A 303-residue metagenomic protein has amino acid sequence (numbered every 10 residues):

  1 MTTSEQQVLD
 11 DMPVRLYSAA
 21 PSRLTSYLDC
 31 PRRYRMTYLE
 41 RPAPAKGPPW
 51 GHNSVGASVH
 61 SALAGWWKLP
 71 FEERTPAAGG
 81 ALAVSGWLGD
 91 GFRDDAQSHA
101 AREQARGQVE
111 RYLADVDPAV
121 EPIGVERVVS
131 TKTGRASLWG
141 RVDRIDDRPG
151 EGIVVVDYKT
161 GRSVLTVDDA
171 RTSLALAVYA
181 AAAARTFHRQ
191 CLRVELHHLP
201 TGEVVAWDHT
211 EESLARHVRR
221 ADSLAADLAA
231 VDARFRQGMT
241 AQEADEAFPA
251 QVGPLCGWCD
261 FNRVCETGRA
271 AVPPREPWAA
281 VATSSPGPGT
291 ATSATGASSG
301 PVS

Functional and structural regions predicted by a protein language model:
M1-H52, P277-S303: C-terminal, charged and often intrinsically disordered regions of DNA end-processing helicases and nucleases
T3-V8, L28-Y38, S54, S58 (+2 more regions): Short, compositionally biased low-complexity segments
S18, A182-S303: Metal-dependent nuclease catalytic regions and adjoining charged, substrate-binding loops involved in nucleic-acid end
A20, E121-R127, L138-V142, V252: Short beta-strand or tight-loop elements that sit immediately N-terminal to catalytic metal-binding acidic residues
P21-F71, R102, R106, P122-E126 (+2 more regions): Nuclease catalytic cores
P31-L39, G152-D157, A229-A230: Active-site-adjacent bridging/hinge elements
S58-E126, K132: A non-catalytic, helix-rich entry segment at domain boundaries
V128-S223: Mg2+/Mn2+-dependent nuclease catalytic core
